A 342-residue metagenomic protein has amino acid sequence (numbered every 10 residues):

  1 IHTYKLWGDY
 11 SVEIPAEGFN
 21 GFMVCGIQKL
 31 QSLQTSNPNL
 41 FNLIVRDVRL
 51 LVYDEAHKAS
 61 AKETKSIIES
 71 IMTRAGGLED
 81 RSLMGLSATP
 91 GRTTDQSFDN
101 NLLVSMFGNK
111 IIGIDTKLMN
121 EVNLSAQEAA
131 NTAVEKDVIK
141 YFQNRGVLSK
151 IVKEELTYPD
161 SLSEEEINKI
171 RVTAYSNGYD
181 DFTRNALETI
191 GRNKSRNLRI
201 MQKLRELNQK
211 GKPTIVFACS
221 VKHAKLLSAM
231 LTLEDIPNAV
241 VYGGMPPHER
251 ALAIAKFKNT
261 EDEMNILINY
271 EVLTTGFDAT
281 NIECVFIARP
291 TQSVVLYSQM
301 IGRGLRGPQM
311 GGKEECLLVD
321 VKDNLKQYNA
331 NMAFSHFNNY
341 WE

Functional and structural regions predicted by a protein language model:
I1-D9, L233: Conserved helix-turn-beta segment of the N-terminal RecA-like "Helicase ATP-binding" lobe in SF1/SF2 helicases
Y10-D47, K62-S66: Conserved helix/coil segment N-terminal to the catalytic DExD/H
S11-A16, I215, K225-L226, I236-L273: Conserved helicase ATPase core of P-loop NTP-dependent helicases/translocases
V48, N265-N269, L273-T291, L296-R303 (+1 more regions): A short beta-strand element within the Helicase C-terminal
D54-E55, V272: Walker B catalytic acidic pair
K58-I151: Post-DEXD/H (motif II) to motif III coupling segment of the RecA-like Helicase ATP-binding lobe
I112-T214: Conserved interdomain linker/interface between the two RecA-like ATPase lobes of SF2 helicase motors
V134-E135, K140-S149, R306-E342: A conserved SF2-helicase RecA2
